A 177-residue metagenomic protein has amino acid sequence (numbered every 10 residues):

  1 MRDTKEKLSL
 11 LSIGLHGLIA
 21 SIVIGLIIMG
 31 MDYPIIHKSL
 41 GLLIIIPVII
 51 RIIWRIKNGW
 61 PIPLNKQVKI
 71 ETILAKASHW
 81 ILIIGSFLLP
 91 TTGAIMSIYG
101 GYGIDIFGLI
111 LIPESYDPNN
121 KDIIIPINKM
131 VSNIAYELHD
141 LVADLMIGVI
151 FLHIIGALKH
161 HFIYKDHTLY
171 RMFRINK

Functional and structural regions predicted by a protein language model:
M1-K177: Membrane-embedded alpha-helical bundles that constitute the cytochrome b-like, heme-associated redox core of multi-pass
